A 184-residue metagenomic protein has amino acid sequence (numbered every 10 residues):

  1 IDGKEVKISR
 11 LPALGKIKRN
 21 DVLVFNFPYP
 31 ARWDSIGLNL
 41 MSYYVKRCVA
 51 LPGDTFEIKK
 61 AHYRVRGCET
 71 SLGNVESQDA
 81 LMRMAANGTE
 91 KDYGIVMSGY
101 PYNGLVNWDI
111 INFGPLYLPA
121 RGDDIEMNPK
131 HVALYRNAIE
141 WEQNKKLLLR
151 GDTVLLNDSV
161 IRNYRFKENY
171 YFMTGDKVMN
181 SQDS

Functional and structural regions predicted by a protein language model:
I1-S184: Soluble "head" domains of membrane/secretory-pathway proteins
